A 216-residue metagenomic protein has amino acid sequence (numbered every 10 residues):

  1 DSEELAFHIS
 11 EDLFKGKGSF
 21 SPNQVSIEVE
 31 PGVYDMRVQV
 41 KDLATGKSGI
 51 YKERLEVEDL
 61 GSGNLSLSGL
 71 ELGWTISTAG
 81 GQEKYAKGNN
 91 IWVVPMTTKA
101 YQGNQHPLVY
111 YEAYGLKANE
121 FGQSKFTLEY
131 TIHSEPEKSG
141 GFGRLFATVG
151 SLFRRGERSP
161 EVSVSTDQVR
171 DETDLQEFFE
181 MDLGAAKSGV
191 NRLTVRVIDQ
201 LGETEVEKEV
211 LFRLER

Functional and structural regions predicted by a protein language model:
D1-R216: Intrinsically disordered, low-complexity terminal regions enriched in Ser/Thr/Pro/Gly and charged residues
